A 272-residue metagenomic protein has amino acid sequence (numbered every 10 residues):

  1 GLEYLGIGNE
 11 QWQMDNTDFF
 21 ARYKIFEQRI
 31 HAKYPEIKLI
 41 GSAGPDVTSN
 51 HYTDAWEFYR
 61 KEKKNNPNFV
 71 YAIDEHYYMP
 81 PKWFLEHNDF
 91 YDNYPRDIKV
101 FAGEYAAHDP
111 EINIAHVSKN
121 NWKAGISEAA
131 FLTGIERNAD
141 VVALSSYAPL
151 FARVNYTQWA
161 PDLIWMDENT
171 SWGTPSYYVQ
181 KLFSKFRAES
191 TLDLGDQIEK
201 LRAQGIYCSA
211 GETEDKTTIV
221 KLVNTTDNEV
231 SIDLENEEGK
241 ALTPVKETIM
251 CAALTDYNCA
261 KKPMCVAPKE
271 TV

Functional and structural regions predicted by a protein language model:
G1, R22, F26, A55-F58 (+2 more regions): A general structural detector for well-ordered alpha-helical segments in enzyme core domains, enriched
G1-T17, A102: Active-site groove signature of glycoside hydrolases
W12-A21, G44-D54, H76-E86, F90-Y91: Acidic-and-aromatic substrate-binding clefts and catalytic sites of carbohydrate-active enzymes
Q28-H31, P35-K38, K61-F186, E212-T213 (+2 more regions): Catalytic-core region of carbohydrate-active enzymes that cleave or remodel glycosidic bonds
G195-A203, V223-V272: C-terminal beta-sandwich/jelly-roll accessory domains of carbohydrate-active enzymes
A203-E214: Short, surface-exposed beta-strand/loop micro-motifs that present aromatic residues
K216-N224: Short, well-ordered beta-strand segments enriched in hydrophobic/aromatic residues
